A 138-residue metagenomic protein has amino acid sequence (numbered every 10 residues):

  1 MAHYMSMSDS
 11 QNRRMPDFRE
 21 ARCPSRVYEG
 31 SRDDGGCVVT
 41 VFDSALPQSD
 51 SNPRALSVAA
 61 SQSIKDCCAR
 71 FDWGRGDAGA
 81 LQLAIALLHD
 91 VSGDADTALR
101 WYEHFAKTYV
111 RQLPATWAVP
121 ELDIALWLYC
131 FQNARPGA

Functional and structural regions predicted by a protein language model:
M1-A2, N133-A138: Short intrinsically disordered terminal tails
M1-P47: Short, charged/polar N-terminal "headpieces" of proteins
D9, D33, G76, K107-V110 (+2 more regions): Short linear sequence elements within intrinsically disordered, low-complexity coil regions
Q11-N12, G36-W101: Amphipathic alpha-helical packing elements
F18, Y28, A84, W101-K107: Generic hydrophobic, helix-prone segments enriched in Leu/Val/Ile
V91-N133: Short, compact, well-ordered microdomains
